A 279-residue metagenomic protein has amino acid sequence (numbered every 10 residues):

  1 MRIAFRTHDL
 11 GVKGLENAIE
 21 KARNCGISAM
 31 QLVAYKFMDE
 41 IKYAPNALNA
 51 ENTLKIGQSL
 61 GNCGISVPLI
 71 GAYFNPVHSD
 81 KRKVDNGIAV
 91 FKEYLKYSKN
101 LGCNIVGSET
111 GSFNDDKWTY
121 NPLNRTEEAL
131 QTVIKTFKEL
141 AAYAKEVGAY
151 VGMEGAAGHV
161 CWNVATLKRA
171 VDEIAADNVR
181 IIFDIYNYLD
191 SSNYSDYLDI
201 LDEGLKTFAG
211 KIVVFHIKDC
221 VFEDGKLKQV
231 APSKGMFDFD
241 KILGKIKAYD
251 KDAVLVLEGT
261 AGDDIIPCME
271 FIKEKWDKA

Functional and structural regions predicted by a protein language model:
R6-L10, V33-F37, A72-N75, G111-F113 (+4 more regions): Active-site beta-loop-alpha junctions enriched in small/polar residues
G11-A22, N86-L95, Y194-L205: Short, acidic/polar
E16-N17, L54-C63, V77-I181: Active-site acidic/histidine proton-transfer and metal-coordination neighborhood in alpha/beta enzyme cores
A18-K36, G102: Catalytic domains of carbohydrate-active enzymes, especially glycoside hydrolases
A22, M30, L60, G87 (+5 more regions): Conserved, mostly hydrophobic/aromatic
M30, I70, I134-M236: Acidic/histidine-rich catalytic cores of soluble enzymes
V33-K55, F113-D116: Glycine-rich, proline-tolerant flexible connector loops at the mouths of alpha/beta enzymes
I265-A279: C-terminal helical cap(s) of enzyme catalytic domains, especially alpha/beta-barrels
